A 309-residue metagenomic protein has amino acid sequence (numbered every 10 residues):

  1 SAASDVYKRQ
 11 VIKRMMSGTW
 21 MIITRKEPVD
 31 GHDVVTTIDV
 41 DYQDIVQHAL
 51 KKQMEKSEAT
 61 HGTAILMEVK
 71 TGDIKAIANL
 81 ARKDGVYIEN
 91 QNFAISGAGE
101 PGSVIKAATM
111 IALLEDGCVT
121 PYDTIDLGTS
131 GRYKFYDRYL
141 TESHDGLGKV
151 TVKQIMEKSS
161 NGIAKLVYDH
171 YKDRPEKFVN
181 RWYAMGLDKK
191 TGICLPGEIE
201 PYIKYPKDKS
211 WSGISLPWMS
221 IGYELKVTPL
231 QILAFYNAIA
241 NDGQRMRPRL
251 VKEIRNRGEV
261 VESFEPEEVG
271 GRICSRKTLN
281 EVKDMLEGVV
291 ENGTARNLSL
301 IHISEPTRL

Functional and structural regions predicted by a protein language model:
A2-A3, E305: Glycine-rich phosphate/oxyanion-binding loops and their immediately adjacent helices within cytosolic catalytic domains
V6: Active-site loops and adjacent core secondary-structure elements that bind or stabilize anionic groups
Q10-R25, I38, A64-G102, A108-S304 (+1 more regions): Beta-lactam-recognizing serine transpeptidase/beta-lactamase-like catalytic domain environment
W20-G62: Conserved, well-ordered alpha-helix/loop/beta-strand core segments that scaffold catalytic motifs
